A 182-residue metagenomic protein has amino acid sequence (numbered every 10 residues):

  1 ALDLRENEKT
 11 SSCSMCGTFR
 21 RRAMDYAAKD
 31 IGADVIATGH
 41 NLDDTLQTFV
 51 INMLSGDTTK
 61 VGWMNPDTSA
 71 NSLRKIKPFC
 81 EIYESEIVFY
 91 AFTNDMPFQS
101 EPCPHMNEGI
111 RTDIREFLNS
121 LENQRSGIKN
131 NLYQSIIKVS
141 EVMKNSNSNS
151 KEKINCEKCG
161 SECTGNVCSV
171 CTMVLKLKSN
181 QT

Functional and structural regions predicted by a protein language model:
L2, T48-V50, V142-K144: Short, well-ordered secondary-structure micro-motifs
D3-E8, D113-L118, E162: Short, surface-exposed amphipathic charged segments that create phosphate/polyanion-binding patches used for binding
R5-E86, L132, G165, V170-S179: Active-site adenylate/phosphate-handling loop in enzymes that bind or generate adenylated species
G39, D43, S100-E108, N149: Conserved phosphate/pyrophosphate-binding and hydrolysis machinery centered on Walker-type P-loop NTPases, extending
Y83-Q134: Mid-to-C-terminal catalytic subdomains of enzymes that bind/position adenosyl phosphate moieties or nucleic-acid
I128-I154, E162-C163: Cys/His-rich Zn2+-binding cysteine-cluster or related metal-binding knuckle/ribbon modules and their
N155-C159, C168-C171: Short cysteine-rich clusters marking metal-coordination/redox-active sites
